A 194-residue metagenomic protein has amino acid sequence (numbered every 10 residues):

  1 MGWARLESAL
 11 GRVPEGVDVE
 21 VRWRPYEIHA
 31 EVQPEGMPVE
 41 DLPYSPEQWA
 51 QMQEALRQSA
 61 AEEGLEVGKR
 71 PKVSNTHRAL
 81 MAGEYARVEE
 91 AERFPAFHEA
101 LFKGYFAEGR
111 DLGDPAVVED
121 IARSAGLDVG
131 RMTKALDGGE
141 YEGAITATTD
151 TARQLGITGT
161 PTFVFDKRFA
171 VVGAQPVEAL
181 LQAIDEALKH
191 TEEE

Functional and structural regions predicted by a protein language model:
M1-V19, W23, E84-E194: C-terminal cap of thioredoxin/glutaredoxin-like
W3-Y105: Structural alpha/beta surface segment adjacent to cysteine/selenocysteine redox centers across thiol/disulfide enzymes
